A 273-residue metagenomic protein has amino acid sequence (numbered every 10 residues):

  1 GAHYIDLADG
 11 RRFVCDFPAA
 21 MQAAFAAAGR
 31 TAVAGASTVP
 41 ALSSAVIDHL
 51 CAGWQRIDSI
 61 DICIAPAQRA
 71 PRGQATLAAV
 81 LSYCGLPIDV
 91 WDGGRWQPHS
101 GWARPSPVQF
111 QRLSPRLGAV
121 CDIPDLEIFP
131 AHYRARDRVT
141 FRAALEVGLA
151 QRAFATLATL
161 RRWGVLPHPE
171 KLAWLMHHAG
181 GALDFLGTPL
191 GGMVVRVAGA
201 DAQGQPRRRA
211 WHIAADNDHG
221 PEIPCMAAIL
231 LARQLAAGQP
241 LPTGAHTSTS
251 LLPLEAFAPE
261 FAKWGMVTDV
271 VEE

Functional and structural regions predicted by a protein language model:
A2, D9-R12, S37: Short, ordered loop/turn segments at secondary-structure junctions
H3-Y4, A32, T268: Hydrophobic beta-strand scaffold residues
A8-T31: Rossmann-fold NAD(P)-binding glycine/threonine-rich loop
A28-A67: Adenosine-phosphate binding glycine-rich loop
L42-V46, D122-D125, I223-A228: Catalytic-loop motifs flanking and including active-site residues across diverse enzymes
V46-C51, F129, A227-L235: Buried hydrophobic packing segments
A52-G199, Q205: Active-site-lining helix/loop region of Rossmann-like oxidoreductase modules
T159-E273: C-terminal active-site/capping subdomain that shapes the small-molecule cofactor and substrate pocket of enzyme
